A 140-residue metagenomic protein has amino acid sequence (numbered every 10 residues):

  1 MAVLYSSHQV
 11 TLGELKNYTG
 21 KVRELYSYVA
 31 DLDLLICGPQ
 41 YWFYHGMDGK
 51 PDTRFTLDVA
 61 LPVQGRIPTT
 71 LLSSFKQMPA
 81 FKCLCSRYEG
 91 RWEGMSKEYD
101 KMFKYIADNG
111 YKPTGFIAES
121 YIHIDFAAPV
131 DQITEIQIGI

Functional and structural regions predicted by a protein language model:
M1-I140: A solvent-exposed interaction/effector surface
